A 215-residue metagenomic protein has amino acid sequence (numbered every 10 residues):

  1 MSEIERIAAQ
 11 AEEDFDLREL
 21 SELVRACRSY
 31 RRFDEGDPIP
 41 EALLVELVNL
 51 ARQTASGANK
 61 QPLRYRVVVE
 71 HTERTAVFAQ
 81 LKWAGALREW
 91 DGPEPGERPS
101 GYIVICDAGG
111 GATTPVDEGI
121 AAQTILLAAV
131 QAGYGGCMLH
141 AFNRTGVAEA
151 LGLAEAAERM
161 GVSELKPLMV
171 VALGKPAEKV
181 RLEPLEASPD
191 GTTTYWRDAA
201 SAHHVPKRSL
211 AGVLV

Functional and structural regions predicted by a protein language model:
M1-V215: Acidic, surface-exposed loops and disordered segments
